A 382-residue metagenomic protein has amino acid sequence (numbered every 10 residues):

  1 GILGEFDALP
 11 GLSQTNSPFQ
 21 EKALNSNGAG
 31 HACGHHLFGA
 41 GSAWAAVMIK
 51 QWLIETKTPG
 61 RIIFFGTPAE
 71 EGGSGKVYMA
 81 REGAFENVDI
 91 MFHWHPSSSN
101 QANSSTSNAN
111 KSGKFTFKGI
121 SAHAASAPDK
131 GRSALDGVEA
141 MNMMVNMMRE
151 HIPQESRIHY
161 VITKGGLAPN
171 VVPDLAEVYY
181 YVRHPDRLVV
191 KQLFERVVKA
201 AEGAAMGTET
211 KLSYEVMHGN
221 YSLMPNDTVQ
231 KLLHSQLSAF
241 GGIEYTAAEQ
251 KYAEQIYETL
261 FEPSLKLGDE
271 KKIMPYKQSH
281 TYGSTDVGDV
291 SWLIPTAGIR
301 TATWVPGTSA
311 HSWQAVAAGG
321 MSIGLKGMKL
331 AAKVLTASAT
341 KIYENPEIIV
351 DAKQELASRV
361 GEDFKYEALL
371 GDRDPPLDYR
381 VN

Functional and structural regions predicted by a protein language model:
G1-L3, I63, S112-T116, E177-Y179 (+1 more regions): Beta-strand secondary-structure signal
G1-Q20: N-terminal beta-rich core of secreted/periplasmic extracellular enzymes
L3, K118, I299-A302: Non-cysteine beta-strand/loop elements that form the S-adenosyl-L-methionine
L9, Q20-G30, H36-L37, L53-P173 (+1 more regions): Histidine/acidic-residue-rich, glycine-tolerant segments that coordinate divalent metal ions
N16-A32, K118-A122, K271-M274, S312-M321: Glycine/charged-rich beta-loop-alpha catalytic/anionic-binding loops adjacent to active sites
H31-I49: Active-site alpha-helical elements of protease catalytic centers
H36, A40, D129-R132, M224-D227 (+1 more regions): Soluble non-cytosolic domains of exported or imported proteins
E139-N382: Metal-dependent amide/peptide-bond hydrolase catalytic core, centered on the "pita-bread" metallohydrolase fold
